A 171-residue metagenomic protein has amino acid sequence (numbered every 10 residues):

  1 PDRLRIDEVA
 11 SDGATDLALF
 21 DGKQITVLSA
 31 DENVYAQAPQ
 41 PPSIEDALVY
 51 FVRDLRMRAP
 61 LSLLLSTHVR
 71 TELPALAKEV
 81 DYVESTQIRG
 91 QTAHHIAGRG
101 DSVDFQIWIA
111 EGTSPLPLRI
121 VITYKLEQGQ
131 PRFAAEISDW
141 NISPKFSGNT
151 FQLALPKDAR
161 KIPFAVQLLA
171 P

Functional and structural regions predicted by a protein language model:
P1-A59, G129-F133: An acidic-aromatic
S11, T26-V27, A75-F164, L168: Gly/Pro-enriched, hydrophobic low-complexity segments that function as extracytoplasmic propeptides/linkers
P42-E79, V83: Solvent-exposed helix/loop surface patches that form functional interfaces
